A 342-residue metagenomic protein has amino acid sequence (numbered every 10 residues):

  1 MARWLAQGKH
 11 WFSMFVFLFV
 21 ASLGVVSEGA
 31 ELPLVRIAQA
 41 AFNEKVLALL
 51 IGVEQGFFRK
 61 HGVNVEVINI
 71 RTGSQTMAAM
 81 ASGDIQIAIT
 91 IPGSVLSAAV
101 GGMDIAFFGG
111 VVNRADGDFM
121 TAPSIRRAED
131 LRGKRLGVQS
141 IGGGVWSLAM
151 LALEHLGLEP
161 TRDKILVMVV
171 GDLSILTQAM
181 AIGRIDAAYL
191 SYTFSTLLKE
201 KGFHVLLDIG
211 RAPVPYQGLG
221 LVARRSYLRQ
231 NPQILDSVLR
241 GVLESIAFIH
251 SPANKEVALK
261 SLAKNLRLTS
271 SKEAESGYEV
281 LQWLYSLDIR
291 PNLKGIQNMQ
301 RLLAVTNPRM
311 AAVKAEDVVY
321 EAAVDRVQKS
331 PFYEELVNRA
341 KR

Functional and structural regions predicted by a protein language model:
M1-G8: N-terminal secretory signal peptides that target proteins for export/translocation
W11-L23: Bacterial N-terminal signal peptides
S22-E31: Bacterial Sec-dependent signal peptides at the C-terminal "C-region" and cleavage site
A30-I182, D186-Y192, L206-I209, V214-P215: Short, glycine-/small- and polar/acidic-enriched structural segments that line small-molecule recognition paths
I51-G52, G117-R127, Q217-Q233, L284-L287: A bilobed periplasmic-binding-protein/Venus flytrap-type ligand-binding module shared by bacterial periplasmic
G93, S174-L266: Pocket-lining segment of extracytoplasmic ligand-binding domains
R229-V313: Secondary-structure end/capping motifs
Q300, A304-R342: Conserved C-terminal helix/tail region of periplasmic/extracytoplasmic solute-binding proteins
